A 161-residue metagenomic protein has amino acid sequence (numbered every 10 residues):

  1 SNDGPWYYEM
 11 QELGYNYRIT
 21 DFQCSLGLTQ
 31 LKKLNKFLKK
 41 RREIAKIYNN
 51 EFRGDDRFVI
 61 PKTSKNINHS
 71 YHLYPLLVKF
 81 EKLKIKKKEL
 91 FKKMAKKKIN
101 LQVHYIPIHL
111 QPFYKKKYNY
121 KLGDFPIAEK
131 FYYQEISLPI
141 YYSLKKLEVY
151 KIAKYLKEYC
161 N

Functional and structural regions predicted by a protein language model:
S1-N161: PLP-dependent aminotransferase class I/II
